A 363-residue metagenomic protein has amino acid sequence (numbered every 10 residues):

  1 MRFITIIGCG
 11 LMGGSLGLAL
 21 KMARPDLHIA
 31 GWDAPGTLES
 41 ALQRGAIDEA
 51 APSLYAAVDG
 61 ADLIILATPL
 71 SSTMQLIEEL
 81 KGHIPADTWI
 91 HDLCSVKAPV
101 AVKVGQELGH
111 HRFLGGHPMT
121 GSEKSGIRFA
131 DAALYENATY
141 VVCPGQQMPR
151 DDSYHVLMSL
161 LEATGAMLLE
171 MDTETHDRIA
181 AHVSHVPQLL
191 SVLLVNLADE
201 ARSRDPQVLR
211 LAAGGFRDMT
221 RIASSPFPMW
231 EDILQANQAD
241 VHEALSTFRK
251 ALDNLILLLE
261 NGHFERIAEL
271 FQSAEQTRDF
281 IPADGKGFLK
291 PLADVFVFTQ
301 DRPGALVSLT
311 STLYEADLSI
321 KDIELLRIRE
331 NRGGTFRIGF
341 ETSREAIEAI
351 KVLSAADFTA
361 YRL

Functional and structural regions predicted by a protein language model:
M1-D59: NAD(P)+-binding Rossmann beta1-loop-alpha1 motif at the extreme N-terminus of oxidoreductases
I29, I90-H91, F113, Y140: Hydrophobic/aromatic residues located in beta-strands of well-ordered beta-sheets within soluble catalytic
Y55-L66, S71-L108: Rossmann-fold NAD(P) dinucleotide-binding segment
C94-A132: Rossmann-fold NAD(P)-binding glycine/threonine-rich loop
L134-I222: Internal alpha-helical scaffold of NAD(P)-dependent oxidoreductase catalytic cores
R204-A274: Interdomain hinge/lid region at the active-site interface of Rossmann-like NAD(P)-dependent oxidoreductases
T277-L363: A conserved regulatory-domain signal marking ACT and ACT-like small-molecule sensing domains and adjacent regulatory
